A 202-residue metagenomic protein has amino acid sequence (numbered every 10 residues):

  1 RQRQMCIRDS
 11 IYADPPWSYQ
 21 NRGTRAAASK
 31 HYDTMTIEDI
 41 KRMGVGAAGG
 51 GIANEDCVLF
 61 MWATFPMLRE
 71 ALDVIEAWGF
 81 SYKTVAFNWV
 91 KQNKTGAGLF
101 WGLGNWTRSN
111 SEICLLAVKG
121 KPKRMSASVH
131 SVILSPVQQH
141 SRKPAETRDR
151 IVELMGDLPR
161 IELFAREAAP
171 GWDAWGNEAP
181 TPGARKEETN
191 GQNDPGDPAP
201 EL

Functional and structural regions predicted by a protein language model:
Q2-I7: Short, small-residue-biased leader/transition segments that mark boundaries at the very start of proteins
R8-T24, L59-F65, A117: Conserved proline-anchored active-site loop of SAM-dependent methyltransferases that bridges a beta-strand
P16-M43: Glycine-rich phosphate-binding "P-loop"
Y19-R22, L68-A71, R124-M125: Short catalytic/ligand-binding loop motif for oxyanion handling, primarily in non-cytosolic enzymes, centered on
E38-T95: Conserved Class I SAM-dependent methyltransferase catalytic core
W101-E162: Flexible, glycine-/basic-rich loop-and-beta segments that form/coincide with the SAM-dependent methyltransferase
V137-L202: C-terminal substrate-recognition regions of SAM-dependent nucleic acid methyltransferases
